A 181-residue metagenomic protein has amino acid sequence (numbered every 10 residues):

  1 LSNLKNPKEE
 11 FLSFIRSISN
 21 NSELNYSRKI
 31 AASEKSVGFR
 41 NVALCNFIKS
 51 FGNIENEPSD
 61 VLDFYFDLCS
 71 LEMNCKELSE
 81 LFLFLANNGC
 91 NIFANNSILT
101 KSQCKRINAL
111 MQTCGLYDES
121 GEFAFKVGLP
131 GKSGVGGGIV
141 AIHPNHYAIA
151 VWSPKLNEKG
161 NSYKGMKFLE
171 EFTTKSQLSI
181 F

Functional and structural regions predicted by a protein language model:
L1-L68: Active-site-adjacent helix/loop patches that line small-molecule binding or acyl-intermediate pockets
L1-S2, L81, I149: Alpha-helical scaffold elements that line and support the substrate/ligand-binding pocket of soluble hydrolases
K8, L12, N41, P58-S59 (+4 more regions): Alpha-helix initiation and N-capping motif
L12, R16, C45, S79-F82 (+2 more regions): Non-transmembrane alpha-helical segments in soluble domains of secreted/periplasmic/extracellular proteins
I18-N25, F51, E55, M73 (+3 more regions): Short secondary-structure junctions and interdomain/linker hinges
K35, N46-R106, N157-S162: Penicillin-binding protein/beta-lactamase superfamily catalytic region
A43-C45, L78, G136-I139: Short glycine-rich loop/turn motifs
L85-F181: Structured C-terminal helix/loop/strand segments within mature extracytoplasmic catalytic/sensor domains
